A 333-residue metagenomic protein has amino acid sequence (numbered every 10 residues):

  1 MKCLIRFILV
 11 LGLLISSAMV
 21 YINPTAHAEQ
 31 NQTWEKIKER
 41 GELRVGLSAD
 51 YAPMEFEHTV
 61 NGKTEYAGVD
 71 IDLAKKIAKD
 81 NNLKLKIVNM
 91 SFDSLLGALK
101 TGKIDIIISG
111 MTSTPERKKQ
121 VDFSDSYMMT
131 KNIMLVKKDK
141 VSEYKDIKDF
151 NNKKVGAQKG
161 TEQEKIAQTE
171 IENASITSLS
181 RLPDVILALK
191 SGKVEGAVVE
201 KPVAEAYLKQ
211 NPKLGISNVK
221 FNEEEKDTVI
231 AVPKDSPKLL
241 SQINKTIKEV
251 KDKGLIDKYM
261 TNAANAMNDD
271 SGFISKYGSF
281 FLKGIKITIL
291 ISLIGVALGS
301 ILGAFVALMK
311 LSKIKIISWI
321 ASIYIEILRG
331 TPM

Functional and structural regions predicted by a protein language model:
M1-A28: Sec-dependent N-terminal signal peptides of Gram-positive bacterial secreted proteins and lipoproteins
A28-G110, W319, E326: Extracytoplasmic small-molecule ligand-binding "clamshell" domains of the periplasmic binding protein/Venus flytrap
E29-N31, I71-D80, K138-V141, K154 (+3 more regions): Extended ligand-binding regions for polar small-molecule ligands
E35, I71-K79, D93, G97 (+9 more regions): Solvent-exposed, polar/charged alpha-helical surfaces in well-ordered, non-transmembrane soluble domains, broadly
L47-A52, K63-K79, M111, T130-L182 (+1 more regions): Bilobed "Venus flytrap"/periplasmic-binding protein-like clamshell domains and structurally analogous long
I71, K75, K79, K84-D149 (+2 more regions): Acidic, polar ligand-binding/catalytic clefts
S94-G97, M111-Q120, I166-T169, A188-E224: A ligand-binding cleft/hinge motif common to bilobed small-molecule-binding domains
N268-M333: Transmembrane alpha-helices and adjacent helix-loop boundaries
